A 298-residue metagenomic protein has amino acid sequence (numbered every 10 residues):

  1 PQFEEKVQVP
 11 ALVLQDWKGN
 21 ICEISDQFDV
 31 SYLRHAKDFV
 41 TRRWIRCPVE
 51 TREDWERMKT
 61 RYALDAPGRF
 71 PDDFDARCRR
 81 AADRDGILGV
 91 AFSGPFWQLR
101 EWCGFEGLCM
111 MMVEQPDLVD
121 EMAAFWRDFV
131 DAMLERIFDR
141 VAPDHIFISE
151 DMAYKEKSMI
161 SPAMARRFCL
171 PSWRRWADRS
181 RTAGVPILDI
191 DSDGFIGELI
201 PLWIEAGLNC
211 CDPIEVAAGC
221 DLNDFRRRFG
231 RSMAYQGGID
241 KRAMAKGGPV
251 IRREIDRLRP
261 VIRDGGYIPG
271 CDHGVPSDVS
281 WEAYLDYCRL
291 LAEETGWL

Functional and structural regions predicted by a protein language model:
P1-T41: N-terminal accessory beta-strand-rich subdomains and adjacent acidic, glycine-rich linkers that precede catalytic cores
Q15, I24, T41-L298: Active-site loop segments of alpha/beta catalytic cores
